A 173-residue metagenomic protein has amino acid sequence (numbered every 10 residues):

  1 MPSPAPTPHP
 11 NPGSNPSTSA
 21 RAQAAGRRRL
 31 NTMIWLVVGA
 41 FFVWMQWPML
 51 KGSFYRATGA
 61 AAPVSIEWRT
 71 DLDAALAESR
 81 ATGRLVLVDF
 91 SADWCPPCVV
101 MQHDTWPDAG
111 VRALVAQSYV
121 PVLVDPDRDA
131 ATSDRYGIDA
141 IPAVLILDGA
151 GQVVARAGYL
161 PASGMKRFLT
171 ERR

Functional and structural regions predicted by a protein language model:
M1-S65: N-terminal targeting signals for export/organelle localization
S65-D73, V122-D125: Short acidic-hydrophobic, aromatic-tinged amphipathic segments that line or gate anion-handling sites
A81-D93: Short active-site neighborhood of thiol/selenol oxidoreductases, capturing the structured segment around
F90, C95-V99, V144: The canonical Cys-X-X-Cys-His
P97-L114: Typically the conserved alpha-helix immediately C-terminal to a functionally engaged Cys/Sec in thioredoxin-like
D104-T105, P126-D134: Structural microenvironment flanking redox-active thiols in thiol-disulfide oxidoreductases
R135-D139: A short glycine-leucine-enriched loop at secondary-structure breakpoints that most characteristically corresponds
A140-R173: Non-catalytic, surface beta->alpha helical segment in thiol-disulfide oxidoreductase systems
